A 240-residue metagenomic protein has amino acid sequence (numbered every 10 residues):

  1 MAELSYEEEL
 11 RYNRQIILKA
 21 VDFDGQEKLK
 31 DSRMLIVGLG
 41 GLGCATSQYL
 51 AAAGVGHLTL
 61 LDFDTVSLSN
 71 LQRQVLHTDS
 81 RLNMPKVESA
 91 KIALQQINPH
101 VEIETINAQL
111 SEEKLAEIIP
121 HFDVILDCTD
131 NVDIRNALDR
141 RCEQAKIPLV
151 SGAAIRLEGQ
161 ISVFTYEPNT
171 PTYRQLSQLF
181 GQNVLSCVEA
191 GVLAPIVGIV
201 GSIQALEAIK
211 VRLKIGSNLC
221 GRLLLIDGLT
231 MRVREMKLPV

Functional and structural regions predicted by a protein language model:
M1-V240: Adenine nucleotide-associated cytosolic modules
